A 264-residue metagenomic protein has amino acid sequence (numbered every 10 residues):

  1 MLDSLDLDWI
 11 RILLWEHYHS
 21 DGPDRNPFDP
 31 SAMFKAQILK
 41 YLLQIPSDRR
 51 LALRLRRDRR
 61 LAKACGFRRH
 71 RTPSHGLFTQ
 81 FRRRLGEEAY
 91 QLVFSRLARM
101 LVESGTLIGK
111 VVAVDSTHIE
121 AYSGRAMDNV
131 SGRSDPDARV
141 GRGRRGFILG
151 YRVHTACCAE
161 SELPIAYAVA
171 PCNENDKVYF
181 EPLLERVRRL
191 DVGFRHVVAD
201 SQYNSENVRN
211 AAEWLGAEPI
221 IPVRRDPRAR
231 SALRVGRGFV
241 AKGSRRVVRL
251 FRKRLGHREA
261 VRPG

Functional and structural regions predicted by a protein language model:
M1-M33, I38-Y41, A89-L92, R99-E103: Dynamic "connector" segments at or just before major functional cores
D24, F34, Y41-R49, L53-R96: Basic, low-complexity intrinsically disordered segments
P27-S31, I45, T72-H75, E174-K177 (+1 more regions): Conserved structured core elements
L55-R56, R237-G264: Short amphipathic alpha-helical "interface-anchor" segments enriched in bulky aromatics
A62-T79, P227-V247: Phosphate-backbone recognition surface of nucleic-acid-processing proteins
F67, I108, G193, F251 (+1 more regions): A generic hydrophobic-helix recognition signal that picks specific residues within alpha-helical hydrophobic
G76-R225, A229-S231, V235: Polybasic low-complexity intrinsically disordered regions
